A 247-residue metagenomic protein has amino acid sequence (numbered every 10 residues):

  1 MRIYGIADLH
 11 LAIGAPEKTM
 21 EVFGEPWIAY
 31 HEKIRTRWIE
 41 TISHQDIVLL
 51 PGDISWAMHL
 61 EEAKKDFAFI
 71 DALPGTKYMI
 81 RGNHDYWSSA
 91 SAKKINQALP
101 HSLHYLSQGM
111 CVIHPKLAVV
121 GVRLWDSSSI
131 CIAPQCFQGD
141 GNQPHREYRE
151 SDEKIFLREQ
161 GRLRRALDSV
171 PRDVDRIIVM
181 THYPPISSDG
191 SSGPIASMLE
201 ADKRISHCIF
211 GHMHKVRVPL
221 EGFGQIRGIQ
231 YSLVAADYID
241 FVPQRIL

Functional and structural regions predicted by a protein language model:
M1-Y4: Extreme N-terminal starter segment of soluble prokaryotic enzymes
D8, D53, N83, V122 (+2 more regions): Gly/Ser/Thr-rich helix-start
L9-A12, D85-G190: Conserved catalytic scaffold of divalent metal-dependent phosphoesterases
L11, S55-W56, P185, K215: Short active-site segment of divalent metal-dependent hydrolases/proteases that encodes the spacing between
A12-E17, D240-F241: Short N-terminal binding/cap micro-motifs at the start of the first secondary-structure element
P16-H114, S192-I205, F210, L233-A235: Core catalytic region of metal-dependent phosphoesterases/phosphodiesterases, especially metallo-beta-lactamase-like
A57, S127, R217: Short glycine-rich, flexible loops that bind phosphorylated cofactors or substrates
Y78, K116, P185-L247: Conserved beta-sheet core of the metallophosphoesterase superfamily
